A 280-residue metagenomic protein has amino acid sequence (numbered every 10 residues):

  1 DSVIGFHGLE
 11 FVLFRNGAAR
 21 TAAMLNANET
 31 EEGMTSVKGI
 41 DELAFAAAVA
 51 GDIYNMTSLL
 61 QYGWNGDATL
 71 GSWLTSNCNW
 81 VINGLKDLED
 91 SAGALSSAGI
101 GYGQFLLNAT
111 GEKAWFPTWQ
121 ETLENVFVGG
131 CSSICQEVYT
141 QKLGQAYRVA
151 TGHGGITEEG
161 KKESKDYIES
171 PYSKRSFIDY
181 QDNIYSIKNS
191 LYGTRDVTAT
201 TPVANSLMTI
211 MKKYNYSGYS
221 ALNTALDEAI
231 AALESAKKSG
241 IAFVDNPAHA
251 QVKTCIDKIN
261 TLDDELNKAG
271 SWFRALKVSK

Functional and structural regions predicted by a protein language model:
D1-K280: Mature extracytoplasmic or organellar-lumen-exposed domains after removal of signal/transit peptides
